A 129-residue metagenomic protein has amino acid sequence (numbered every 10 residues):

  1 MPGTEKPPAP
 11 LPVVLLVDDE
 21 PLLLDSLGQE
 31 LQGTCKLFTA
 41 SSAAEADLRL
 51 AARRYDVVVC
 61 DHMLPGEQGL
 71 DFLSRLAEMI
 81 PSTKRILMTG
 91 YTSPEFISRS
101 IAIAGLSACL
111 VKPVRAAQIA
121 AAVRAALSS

Functional and structural regions predicted by a protein language model:
P21-F38, A104: Two-component/phosphorelay signaling modules centered on CheY-like receiver
T39-V57, D61: Acidic, metal-coordinating helix/loop segments flanking the phosphotransfer/catalytic sites of two-component signaling
S42, Q68-D71: Acidic catalytic/metal-coordinating carboxylates
L64: Receiver (REC) domain active-site loop signature in two-component systems and cognate sites in sensor histidine kinases
L70-S82: Short amphipathic alpha-helix used as the core "switch/output" element in two-component signaling
D71, T92-C109: Alpha4 helix (beta4-alpha4-beta5 surface) of REC/receiver domains from two-component response regulators
M88-T89: Hydrophobic/aromatic residues positioned on beta-strands within the core alpha/beta folds
V114-V123: C-terminal output helix
